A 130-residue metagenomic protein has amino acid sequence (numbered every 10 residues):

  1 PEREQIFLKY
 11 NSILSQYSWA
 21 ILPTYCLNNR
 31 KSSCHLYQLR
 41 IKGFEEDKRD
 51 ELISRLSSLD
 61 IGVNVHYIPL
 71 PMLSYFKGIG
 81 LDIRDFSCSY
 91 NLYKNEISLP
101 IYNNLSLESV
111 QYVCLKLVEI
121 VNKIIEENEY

Functional and structural regions predicted by a protein language model:
P1-Y130: PLP-dependent aminotransferase class I/II
